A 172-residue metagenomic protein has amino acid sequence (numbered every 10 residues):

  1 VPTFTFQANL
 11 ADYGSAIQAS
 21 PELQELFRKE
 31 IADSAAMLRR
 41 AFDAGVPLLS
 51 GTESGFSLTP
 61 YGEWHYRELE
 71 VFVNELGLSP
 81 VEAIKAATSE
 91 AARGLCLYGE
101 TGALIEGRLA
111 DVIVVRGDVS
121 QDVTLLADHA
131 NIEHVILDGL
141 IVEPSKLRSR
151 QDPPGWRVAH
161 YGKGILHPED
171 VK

Functional and structural regions predicted by a protein language model:
V1-Q24, D152-G155: Metal-coordinating catalytic core of metallo-dependent amide/deamination hydrolases
P2-T5, L38, H129: Extended, compositionally biased low-complexity polar/Lys-Gly-rich tracts and adjacent boundary/linker regions are
F4-A8, G77, L140: Short, acidic/turn-prone active-site loops that include or flank metal/cofactor- and phosphate-binding residues
F6-Q7, G55, S120, V142: Residue-level marker for beta-strand->alpha-helix junctions and adjacent short loops that shape enzyme
L10-A11, T59-Y61, T124-L125, K146-L147: Short glycine-/acidic-enriched loop or helix-start segments at secondary-structure transitions that form or flank
Y13, Q18-E25, K29-D118: His/Asp/Glu-enriched, well-ordered alpha-helical/loop segment that forms or immediately abuts the divalent-metal
D43, E70, I84, T88-K172: Active-site microenvironment of metallo-dependent hydrolases
